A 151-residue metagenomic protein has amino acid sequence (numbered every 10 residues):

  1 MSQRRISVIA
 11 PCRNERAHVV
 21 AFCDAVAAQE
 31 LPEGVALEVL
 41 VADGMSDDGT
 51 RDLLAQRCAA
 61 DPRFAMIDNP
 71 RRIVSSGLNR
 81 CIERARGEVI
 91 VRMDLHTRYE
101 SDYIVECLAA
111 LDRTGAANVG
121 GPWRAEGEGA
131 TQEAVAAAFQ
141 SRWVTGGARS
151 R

Functional and structural regions predicted by a protein language model:
R5-S7, E38: Cell-envelope/extracellular polymer assembly enzymes that use nucleotide-activated donors
A17-V20, D48-Q56, D102: Acidic helix N-cap motif at the loop->helix transition within catalytic regions of sugar-transfer enzymes
D24-V35: Short, acidic, metal-binding catalytic loop of nucleotide-sugar glycosyltransferases
A25, D43-D52, D94-E100: A conserved acidic beta->alpha catalytic loop
V35-M45, I67-P70: Short beta-strand/loop segment that forms part of the nucleotide-sugar
N69-A85, E106: Glycine-rich, basic loop-to-helix element that forms the pyrophosphate-binding segment of sugar-nucleotide handling
I90: Short aromatic/hydrophobic "clamp" motif used to bind/position activated sugar donors
R98, D102-E133, A137: Conserved donor NDP-sugar-binding/catalytic core segment of glycosyltransferases
